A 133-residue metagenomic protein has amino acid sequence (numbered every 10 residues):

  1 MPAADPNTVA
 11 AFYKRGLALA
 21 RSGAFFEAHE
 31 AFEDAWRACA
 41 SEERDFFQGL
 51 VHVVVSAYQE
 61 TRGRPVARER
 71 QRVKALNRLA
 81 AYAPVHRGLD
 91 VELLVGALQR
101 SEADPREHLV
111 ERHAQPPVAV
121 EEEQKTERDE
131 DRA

Functional and structural regions predicted by a protein language model:
M1-A11: TPR-adjacent "capping" and linker segments in tetratricopeptide-repeat scaffold/adaptor proteins
S22-E33: Helix-turn-helix repeat elements of alpha-solenoid scaffolds
E42-D45, L79-V91: Boundary/linker segments of alpha-helical solenoid repeat arrays
R64-A83: TPR/TPR-like (Sel1-like) alpha-helical repeat modules
E121-R132: Intrinsically disordered, low-complexity, charge-rich segments with an acidic bias
